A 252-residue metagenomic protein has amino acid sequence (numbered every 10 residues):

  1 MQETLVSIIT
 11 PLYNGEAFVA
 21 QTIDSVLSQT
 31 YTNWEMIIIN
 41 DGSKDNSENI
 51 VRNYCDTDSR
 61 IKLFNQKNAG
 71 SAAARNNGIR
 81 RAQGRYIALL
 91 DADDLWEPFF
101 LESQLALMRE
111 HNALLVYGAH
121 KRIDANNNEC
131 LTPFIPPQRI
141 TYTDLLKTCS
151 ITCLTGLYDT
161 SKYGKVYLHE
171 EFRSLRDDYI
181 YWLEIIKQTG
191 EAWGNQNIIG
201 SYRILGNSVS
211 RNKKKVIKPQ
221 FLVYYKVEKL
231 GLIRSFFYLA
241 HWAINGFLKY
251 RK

Functional and structural regions predicted by a protein language model:
M1-L27: N-proximal low-complexity "stem/linker" segments adjacent to membrane-targeting elements
A17-A20, D45-N53, L95, F99: Acidic helix N-cap motif at the loop->helix transition within catalytic regions of sugar-transfer enzymes
T32, N40-N49, A69, D91: A conserved acidic beta->alpha catalytic loop
Q66-A82: Glycine-rich, basic loop-to-helix element that forms the pyrophosphate-binding segment of sugar-nucleotide handling
R80, P133-K215, P219, V223: Conserved nucleotide-sugar donor-binding catalytic segment
I87: Short aromatic/hydrophobic "clamp" motif used to bind/position activated sugar donors
D91-L95, A119: The conserved acidic donor/metal-binding loop of glycosyltransferases
F99-C130: Conserved donor NDP-sugar-binding/catalytic core segment of glycosyltransferases
